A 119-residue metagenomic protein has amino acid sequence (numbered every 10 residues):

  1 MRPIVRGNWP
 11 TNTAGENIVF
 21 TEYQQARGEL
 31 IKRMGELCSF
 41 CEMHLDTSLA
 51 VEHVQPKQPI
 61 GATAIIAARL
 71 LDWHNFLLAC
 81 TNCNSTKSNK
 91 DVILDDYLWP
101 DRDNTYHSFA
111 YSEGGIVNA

Functional and structural regions predicted by a protein language model:
M1-L37, I60-L71: Short, charged surface segments at domain edges that flank catalytic/cofactor-binding sites
F40-L78, K87-T105, F109: Histidine-centered nuclease catalytic patch
G114-A119: Hydrophobic, aromatic-enriched interface-forming segments
